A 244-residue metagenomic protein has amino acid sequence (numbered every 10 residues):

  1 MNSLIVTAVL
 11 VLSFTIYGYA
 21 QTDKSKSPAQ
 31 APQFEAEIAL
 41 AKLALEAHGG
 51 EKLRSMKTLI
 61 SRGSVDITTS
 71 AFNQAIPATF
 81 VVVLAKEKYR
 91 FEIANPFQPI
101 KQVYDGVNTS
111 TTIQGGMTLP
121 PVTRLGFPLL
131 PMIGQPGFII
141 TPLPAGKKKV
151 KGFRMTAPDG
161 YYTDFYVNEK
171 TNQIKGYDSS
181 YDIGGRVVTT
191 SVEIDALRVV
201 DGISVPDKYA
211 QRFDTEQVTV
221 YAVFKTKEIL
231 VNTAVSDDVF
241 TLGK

Functional and structural regions predicted by a protein language model:
M1-V6: Bacterial N-terminal signal peptides that target proteins for export
T7-T15: Bacterial N-terminal signal peptides
Y17-K42: Sec-dependent signal peptide cleavage junction
P32-Q33, A39-G115, P144: N-terminal mature ectodomain segment of secretory-pathway/periplasmic proteins
A47, I76, F138-I140, D178 (+1 more regions): Short structured motifs
G106-G134: Acidic/charged, solvent-exposed loop-and-adjacent secondary-structure segments enriched in E/D, K/R, S/T, and G/P
P131-P142, R186-V192: A short, amphipathic edge element
V150-L242: Gly/Pro-enriched, hydrophobic low-complexity segments that function as extracytoplasmic propeptides/linkers
